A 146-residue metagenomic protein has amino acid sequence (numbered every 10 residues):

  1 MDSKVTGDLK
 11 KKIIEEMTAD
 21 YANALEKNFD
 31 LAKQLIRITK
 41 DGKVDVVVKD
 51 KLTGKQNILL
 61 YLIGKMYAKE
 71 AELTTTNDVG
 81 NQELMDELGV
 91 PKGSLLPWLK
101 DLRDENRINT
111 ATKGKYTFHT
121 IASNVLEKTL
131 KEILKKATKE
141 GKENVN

Functional and structural regions predicted by a protein language model:
M1-A24: Eukaryotic partner-binding/assembly regions in large regulatory complexes
M17-G42: N-terminal low-complexity, intrinsically disordered segments
Q34-E70: Short alpha-helical segments that sit at the start of domains
K69-E87: Short acidic, hydrophobic short linear motifs in intrinsically disordered regions
D78, G114-I121: Minor-groove-contacting beta-hairpin "wing" of winged helix-turn-helix DNA-binding domains
L88-D104: Short amphipathic alpha-helical interaction segments
R103-K113: A short, conserved structural fragment
N124-N146: Short, amphipathic alpha-helical interaction segments positioned at domain boundaries
